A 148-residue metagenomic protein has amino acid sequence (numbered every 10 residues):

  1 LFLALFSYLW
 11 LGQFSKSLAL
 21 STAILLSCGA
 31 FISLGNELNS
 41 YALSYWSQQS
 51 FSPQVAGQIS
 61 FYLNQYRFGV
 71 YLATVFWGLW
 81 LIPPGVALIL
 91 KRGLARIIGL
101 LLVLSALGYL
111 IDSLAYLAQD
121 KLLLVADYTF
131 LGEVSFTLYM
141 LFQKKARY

Functional and structural regions predicted by a protein language model:
L1-Y148: Hydrophobic, aromatic-enriched alpha-helical segments typical of multi-pass transmembrane helices
